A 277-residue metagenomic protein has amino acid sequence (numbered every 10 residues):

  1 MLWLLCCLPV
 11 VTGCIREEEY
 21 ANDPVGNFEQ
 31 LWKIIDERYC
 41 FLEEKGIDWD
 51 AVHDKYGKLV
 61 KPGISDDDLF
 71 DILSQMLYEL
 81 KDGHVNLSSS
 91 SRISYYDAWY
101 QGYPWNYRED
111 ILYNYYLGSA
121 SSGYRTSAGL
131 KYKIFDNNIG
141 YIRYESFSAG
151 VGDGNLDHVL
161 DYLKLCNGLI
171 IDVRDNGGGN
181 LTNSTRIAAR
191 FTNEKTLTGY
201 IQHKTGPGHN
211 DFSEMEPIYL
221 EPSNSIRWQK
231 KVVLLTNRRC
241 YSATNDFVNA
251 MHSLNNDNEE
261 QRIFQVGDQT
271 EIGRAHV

Functional and structural regions predicted by a protein language model:
M1-T12: Sec-dependent bacterial lipoprotein signal peptides
G13-K204, G208-P217, K231, N258-R262: Flexible, low-complexity junctional segments that flank or bridge functional domains
H158-Y162, P217-N224, N249-S253: Mature extracellular/periplasmic domains of secretome proteins
L169, Y241, N255-G273: Short, well-structured beta-strand/strand-turn elements
G178, E221-W228: Active-site microenvironments of hydrolase-like enzyme catalytic domains
A275-V277: Conserved small/polar residues in nucleotide/adenosyl-binding loops
